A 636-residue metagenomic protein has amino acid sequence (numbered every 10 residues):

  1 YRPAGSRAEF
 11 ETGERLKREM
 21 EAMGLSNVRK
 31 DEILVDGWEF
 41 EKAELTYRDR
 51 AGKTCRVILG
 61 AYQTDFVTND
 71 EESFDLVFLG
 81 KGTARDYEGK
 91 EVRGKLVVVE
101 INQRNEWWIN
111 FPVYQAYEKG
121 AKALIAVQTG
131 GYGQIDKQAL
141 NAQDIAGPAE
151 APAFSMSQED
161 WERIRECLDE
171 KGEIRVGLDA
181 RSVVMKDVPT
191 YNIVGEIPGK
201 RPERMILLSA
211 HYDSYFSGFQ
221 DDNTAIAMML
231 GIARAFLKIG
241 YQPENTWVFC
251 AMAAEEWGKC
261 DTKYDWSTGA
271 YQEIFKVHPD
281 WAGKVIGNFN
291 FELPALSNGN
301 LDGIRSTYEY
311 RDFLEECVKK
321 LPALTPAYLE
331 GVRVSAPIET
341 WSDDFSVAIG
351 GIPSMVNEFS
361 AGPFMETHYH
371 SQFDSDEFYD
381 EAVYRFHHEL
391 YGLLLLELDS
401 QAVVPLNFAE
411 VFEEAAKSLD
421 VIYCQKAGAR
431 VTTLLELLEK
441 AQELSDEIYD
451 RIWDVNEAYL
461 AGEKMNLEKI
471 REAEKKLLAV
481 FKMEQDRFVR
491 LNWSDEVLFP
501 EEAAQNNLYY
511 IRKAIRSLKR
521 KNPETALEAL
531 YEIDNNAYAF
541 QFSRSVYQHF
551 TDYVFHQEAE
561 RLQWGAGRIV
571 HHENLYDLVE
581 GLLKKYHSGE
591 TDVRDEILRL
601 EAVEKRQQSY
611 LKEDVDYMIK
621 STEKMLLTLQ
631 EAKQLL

Functional and structural regions predicted by a protein language model:
Y1-E9, K17-N27, T46, K81 (+6 more regions): Catalytic-core environment of secreted peptidases
Y1-R7, K17, V67, F74 (+10 more regions): Second-shell loop/turn segments in exported
Y1-R93: Noncatalytic luminal/extracellular "stalk/propeptide" segments of secretory-pathway proteins
R56-P152, T325, R333: Extracellular/luminal Protease-associated
V57-G89, A142-Q220, L230-Y241: Soluble metallo-hydrolase cores and metallopeptidase-like ectodomains found primarily in the secretory/periplasmic
R104-F111, Q115, P189-N192, S214-E309: Acidic/histidine-rich catalytic neighborhood of metal-dependent amide-processing enzymes
Q128, V188, P294-E413, D486: Active-site-adjacent substrate-binding region of metalloamidase/peptidase-like peptide-processing proteins
E389-L390, D399-L636: C-terminal non-catalytic alpha-helical accessory regions
